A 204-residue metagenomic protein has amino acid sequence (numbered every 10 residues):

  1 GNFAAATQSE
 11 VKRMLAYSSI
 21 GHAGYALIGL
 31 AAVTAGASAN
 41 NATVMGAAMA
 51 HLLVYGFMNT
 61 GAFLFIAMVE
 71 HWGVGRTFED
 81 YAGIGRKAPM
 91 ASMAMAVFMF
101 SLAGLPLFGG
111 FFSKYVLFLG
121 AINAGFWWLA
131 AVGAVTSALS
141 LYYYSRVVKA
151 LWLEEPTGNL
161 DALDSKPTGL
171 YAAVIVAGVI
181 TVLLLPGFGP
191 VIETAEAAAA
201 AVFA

Functional and structural regions predicted by a protein language model:
G1-G109, L119-I122, A138-S140: Hydrophobic transmembrane alpha-helices and their helix-loop junctions in integral membrane proteins
A16-S19, F111-G120, W152, P190-A197: Re-entrant/interfacial helical elements at transmembrane boundaries that shape and gate the permeation pathway
S18-S19, L52-V54, G133, S145 (+1 more regions): Active-site proximal loops enriched in glycine and acidic residues that flank catalytic Cys/His/Asp and coordinate
V44-A48, L52, W127, A131 (+2 more regions): Hydrophobic, aromatic-rich alpha-helical transmembrane segments and their membrane-interface anchor motifs
G56-F65, V69, V74, W128-L163: Predominantly late transmembrane helices and immediately cytosolic-facing juxtamembrane segments
H71, F78-M93, S145-A204: Cytoplasmic/organellar membrane-interface segments at the starts of transmembrane helices in multi-pass inner-membrane
N123-W127, L185-G187: Transmembrane helix interruption/hinge and helix-loop junction motifs
